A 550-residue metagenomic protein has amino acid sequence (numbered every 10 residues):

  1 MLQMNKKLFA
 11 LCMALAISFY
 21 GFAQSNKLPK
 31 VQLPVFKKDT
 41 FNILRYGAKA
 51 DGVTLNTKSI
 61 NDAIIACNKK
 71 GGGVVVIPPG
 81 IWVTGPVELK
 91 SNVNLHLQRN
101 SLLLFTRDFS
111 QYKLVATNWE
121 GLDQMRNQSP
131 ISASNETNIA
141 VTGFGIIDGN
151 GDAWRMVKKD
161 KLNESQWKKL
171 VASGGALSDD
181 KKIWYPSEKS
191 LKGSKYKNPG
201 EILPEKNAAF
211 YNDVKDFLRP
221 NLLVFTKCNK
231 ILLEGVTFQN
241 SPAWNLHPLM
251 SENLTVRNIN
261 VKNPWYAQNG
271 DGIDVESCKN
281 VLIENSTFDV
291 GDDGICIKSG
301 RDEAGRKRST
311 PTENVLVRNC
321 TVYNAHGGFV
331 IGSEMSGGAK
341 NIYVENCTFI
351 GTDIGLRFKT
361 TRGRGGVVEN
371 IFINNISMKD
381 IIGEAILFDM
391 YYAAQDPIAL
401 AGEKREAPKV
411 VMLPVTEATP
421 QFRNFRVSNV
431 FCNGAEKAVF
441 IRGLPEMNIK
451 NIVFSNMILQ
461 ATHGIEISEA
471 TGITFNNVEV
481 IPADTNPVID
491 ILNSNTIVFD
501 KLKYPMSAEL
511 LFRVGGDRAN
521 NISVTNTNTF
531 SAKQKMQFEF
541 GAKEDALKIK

Functional and structural regions predicted by a protein language model:
M1-K27: Bacterial Sec-dependent N-terminal signal peptides
K7, F22-K550: Extracellular/periplasmic carbohydrate-active domains that bind, remodel, or depolymerize complex polysaccharides
